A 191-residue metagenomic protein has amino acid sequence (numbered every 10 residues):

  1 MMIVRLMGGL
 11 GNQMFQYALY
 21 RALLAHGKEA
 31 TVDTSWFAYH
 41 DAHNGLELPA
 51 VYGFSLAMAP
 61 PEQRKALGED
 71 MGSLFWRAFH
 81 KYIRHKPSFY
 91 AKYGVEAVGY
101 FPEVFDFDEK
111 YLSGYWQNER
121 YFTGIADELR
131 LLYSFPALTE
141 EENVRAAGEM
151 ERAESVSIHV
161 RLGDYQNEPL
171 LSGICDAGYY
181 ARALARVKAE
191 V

Functional and structural regions predicted by a protein language model:
M1-G45, N167: N-terminal pre-catalytic "stem/leader" segment of glycosyltransferase-like enzymes
N44-V191: Secretory-pathway luminal glycosyltransferase catalytic domains
